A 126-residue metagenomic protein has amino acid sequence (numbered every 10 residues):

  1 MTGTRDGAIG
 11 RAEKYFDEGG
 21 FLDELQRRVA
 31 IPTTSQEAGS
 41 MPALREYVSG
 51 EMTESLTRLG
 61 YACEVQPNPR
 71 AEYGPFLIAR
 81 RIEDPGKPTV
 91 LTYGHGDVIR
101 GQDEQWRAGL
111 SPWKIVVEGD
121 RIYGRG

Functional and structural regions predicted by a protein language model:
T2-G126: Acidic/His- and Gly-rich active-site-bordering loop/insert found across diverse amide/peptide-bond hydrolases
